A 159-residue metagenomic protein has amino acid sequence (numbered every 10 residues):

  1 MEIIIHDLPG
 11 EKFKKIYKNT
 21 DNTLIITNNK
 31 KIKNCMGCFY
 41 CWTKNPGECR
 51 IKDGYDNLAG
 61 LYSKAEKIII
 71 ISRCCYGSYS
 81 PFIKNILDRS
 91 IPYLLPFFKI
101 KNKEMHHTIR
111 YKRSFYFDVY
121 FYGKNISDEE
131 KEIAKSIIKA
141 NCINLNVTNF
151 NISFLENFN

Functional and structural regions predicted by a protein language model:
M1, N125-N159: Glycine-rich phosphate/pyrophosphate-binding loop and the adjoining helix
M1-I5, Y116-N125: Short hydrophobic beta-strand segments
M1-I68, S72-L95, I143, F154: N-terminal beta1-alpha1-beta2 submodule of the flavodoxin-like/Rossmannoid cofactor-binding fold
G54-N57, K103-H107: A generic local structural motif
I70-S72, L94-F98, N102, F121-G123: Glycine-rich anion-binding loop/nest that anchors nucleotide
C74-Y76, G123-D128: Short histidine/acidic/glycine/proline-rich micro-motifs that form metal- and phosphate-coordinating active-site loops
S90-M105, N146-N151: Short, acidic/small-residue loops that bind anionic groups at enzyme active sites
T108-F115: Short, conserved loop/helix-junction motifs that constitute active-site signature segments in enzyme catalytic cores
